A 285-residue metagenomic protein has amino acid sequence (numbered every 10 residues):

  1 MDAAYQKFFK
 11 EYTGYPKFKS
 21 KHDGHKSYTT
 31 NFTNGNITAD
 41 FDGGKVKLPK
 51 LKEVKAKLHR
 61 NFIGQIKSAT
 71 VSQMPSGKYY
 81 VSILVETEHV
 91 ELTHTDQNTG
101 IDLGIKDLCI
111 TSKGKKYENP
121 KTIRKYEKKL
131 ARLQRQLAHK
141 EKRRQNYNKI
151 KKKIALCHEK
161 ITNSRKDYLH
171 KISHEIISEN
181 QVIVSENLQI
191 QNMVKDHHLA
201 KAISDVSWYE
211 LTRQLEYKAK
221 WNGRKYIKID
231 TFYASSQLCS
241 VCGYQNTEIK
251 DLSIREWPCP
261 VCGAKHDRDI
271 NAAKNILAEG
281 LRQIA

Functional and structural regions predicted by a protein language model:
D2-A285: Nucleic-acid substrate recognition interfaces
